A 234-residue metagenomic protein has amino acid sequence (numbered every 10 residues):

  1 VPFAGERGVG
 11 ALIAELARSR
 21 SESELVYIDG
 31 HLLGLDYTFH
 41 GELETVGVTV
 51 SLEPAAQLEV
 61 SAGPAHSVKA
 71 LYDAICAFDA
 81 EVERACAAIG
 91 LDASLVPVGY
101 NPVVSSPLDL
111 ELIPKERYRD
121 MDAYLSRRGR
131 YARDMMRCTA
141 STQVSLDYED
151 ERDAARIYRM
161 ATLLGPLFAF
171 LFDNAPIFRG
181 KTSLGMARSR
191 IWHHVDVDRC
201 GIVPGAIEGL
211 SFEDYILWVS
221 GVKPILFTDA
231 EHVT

Functional and structural regions predicted by a protein language model:
V1-A132, C138: Terminal catalytic/cofactor-binding subdomain
Y100-T234: Loop-rich catalytic cores of soluble enzymes, especially ATP-dependent carboxylate-amine ligases and other
